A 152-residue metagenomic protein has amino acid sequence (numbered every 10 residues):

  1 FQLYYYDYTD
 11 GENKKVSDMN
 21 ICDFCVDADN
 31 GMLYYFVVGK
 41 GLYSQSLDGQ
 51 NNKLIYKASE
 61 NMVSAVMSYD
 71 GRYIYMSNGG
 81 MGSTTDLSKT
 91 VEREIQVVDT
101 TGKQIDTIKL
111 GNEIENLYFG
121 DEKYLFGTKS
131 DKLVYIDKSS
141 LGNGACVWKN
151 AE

Functional and structural regions predicted by a protein language model:
Q2-Y4, G41-Y43, E94-Q96, K132-V134: A short loop-to-beta-strand structural motif that recurs across blades of beta-propeller domains
Y6-G11, S46-Q50, D99-K103, K138-L141: Short loop/turn segments that connect beta-strands within beta-propeller blades
G11-S17, N51-K57, K103-K109, G144-W148: A short beta-strand motif characteristic of beta-propeller blades
N20-A28, E60-Y69, N112-E122, E152: Repeated scaffold domains used in trafficking and secretory/extracellular systems, primarily beta-propellers
M32, G41, R72-Y73, K123-Y124: Conserved core beta-strand positions within WD40 beta-propeller blades
Y34-F36, Y75-S77, F126-T128, Y135: Residue position within the beta-strands of beta-propeller blades
G39-G41, G80-D86, K132-V134: Short glycine/acidic-enriched loop and turn motifs that connect beta-strands
F126-E152: Blade-level signature of beta-propeller repeat domains, shared across WD40, Kelch, NHL, RCC1 and BNR/Asp-box propellers
